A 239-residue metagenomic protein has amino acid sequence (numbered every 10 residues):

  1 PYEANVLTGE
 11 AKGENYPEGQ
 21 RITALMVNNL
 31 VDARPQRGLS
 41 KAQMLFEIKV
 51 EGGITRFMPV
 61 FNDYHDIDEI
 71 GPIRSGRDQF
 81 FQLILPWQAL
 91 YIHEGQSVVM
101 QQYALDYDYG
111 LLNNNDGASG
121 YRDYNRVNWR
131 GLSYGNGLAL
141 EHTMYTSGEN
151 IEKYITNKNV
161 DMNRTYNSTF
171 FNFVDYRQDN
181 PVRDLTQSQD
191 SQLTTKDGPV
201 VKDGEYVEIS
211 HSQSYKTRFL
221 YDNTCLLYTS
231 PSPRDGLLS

Functional and structural regions predicted by a protein language model:
Y2-F46, E51-S230, R234, S239: A surface/extracellular/periplasmic glyco- and lipid-processing/surface-interacting theme
